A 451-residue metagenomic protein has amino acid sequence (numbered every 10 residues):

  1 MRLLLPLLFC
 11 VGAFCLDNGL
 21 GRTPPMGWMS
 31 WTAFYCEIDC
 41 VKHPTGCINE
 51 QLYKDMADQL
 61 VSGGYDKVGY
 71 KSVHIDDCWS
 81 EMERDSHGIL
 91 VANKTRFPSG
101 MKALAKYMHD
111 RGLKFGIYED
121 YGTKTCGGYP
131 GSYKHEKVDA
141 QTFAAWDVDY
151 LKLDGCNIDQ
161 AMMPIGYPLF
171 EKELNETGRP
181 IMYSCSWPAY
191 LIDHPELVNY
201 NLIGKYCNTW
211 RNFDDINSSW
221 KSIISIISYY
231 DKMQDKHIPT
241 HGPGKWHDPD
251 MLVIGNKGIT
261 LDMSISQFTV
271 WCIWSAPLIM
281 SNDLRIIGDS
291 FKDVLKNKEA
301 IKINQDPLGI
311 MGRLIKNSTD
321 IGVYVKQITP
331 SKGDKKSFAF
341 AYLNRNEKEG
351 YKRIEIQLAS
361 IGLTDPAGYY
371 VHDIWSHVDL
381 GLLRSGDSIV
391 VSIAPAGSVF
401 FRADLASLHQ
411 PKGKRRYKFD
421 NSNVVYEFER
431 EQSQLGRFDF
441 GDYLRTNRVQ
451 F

Functional and structural regions predicted by a protein language model:
M1-C15: Cleavable N-terminal signal peptides of Sec/SRP-targeted secreted and luminal proteins
A13-E37, V41-C47: N-terminal module-boundary/linker segments of secreted carbohydrate-active enzymes
P25-S30, G69-D76, K114-E119, D149-D154 (+7 more regions): Structural recognition of the beta-strand scaffold that forms the well-ordered cores of secreted hydrolase catalytic
A33-C36, K42, I48-N49, K54-Q160: Aromatic-lined carbohydrate-binding/catalytic grooves of carbohydrate-active enzymes
H135-V138, M182-D283: Glycan-recognition surfaces
S266-K316, F400, L408-Q410: Catalytic cores of secreted or luminal carbohydrate-active enzymes
W271-W274, I279-S281, S318-L363: Carbohydrate-binding surface patches
L382-Q450: C-terminal beta-strand-rich structural cap/linker in extracellular carbohydrate-active enzymes
